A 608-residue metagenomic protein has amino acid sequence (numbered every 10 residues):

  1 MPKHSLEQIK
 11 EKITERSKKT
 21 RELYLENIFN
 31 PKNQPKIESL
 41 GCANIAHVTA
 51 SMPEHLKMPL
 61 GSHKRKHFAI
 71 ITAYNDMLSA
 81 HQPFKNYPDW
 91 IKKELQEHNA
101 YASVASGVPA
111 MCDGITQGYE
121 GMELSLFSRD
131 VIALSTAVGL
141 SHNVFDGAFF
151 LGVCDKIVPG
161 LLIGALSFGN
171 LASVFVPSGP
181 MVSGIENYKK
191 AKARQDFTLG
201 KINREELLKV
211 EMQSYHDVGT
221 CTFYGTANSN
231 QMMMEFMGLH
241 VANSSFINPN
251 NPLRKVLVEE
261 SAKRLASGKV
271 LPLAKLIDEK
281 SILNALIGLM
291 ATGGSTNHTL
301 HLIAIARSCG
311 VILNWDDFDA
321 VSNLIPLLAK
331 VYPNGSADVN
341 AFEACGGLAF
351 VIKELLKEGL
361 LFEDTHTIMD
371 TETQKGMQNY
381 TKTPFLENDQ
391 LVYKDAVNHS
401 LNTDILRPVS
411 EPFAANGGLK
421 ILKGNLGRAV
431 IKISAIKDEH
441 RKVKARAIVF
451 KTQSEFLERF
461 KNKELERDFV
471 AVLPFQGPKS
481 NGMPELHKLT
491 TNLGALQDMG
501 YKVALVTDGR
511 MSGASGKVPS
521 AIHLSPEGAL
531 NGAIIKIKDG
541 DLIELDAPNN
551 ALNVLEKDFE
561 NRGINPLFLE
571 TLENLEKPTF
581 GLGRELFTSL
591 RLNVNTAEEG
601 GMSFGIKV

Functional and structural regions predicted by a protein language model:
M1-D76, A80, D89-V108, Y119-G121 (+5 more regions): Catalytic or ion-coupling anion/metal-binding cores of large enzyme and transporter domains
N86: Acidic/charged coordination and interface sites in well-structured regions
A105-N143: N-terminal small/polar loop signature for handling phosphorylated ligands or for N-terminal nucleophile
R129-T136, N143-G147, L457-D468: Contiguous domain-boundary segments centered on the initiation and propagation of an alpha-helix
G139-L161, V174-V176: A short, small-residue-rich loop immediately preceding and capping a beta-strand
